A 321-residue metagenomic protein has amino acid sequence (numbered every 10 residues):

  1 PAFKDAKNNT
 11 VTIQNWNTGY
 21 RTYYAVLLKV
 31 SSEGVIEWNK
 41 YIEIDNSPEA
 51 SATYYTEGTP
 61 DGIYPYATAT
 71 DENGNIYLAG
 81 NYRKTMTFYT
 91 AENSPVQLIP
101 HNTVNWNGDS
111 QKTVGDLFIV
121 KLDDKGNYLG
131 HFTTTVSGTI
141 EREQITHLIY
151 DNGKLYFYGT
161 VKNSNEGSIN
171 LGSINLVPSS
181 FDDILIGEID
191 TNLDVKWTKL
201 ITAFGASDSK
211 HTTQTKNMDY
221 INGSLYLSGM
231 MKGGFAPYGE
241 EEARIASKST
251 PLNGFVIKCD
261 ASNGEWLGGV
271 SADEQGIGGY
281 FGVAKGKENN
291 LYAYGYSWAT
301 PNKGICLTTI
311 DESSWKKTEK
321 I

Functional and structural regions predicted by a protein language model:
P1-I321: A sequence-level/structural motif corresponding to short, flexible coil/turn segments enriched in small polar residues
